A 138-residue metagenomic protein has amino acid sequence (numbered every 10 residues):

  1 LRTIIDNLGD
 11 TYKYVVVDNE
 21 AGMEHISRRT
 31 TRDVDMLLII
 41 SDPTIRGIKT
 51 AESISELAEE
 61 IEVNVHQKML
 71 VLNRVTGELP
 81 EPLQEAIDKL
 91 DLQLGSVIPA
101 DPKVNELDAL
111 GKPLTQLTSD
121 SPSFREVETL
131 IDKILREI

Functional and structural regions predicted by a protein language model:
R2-V97, E106: Conserved catalytic-core segment of NTP-binding enzymes
I4, A86, L117, L130-K133: Residues that form generic nucleotide/phosphate-binding pockets
K49, P82, P122-R125, T129: Generic recognition of short, well-ordered alpha-helical interface segments
A100: Active-site donor-binding loop signature of nucleotide-sugar glycosyltransferases
L110-S121: C-terminal boundary of histidine-terminating zinc-finger modules
E126-I138: C-terminal alpha-helix
